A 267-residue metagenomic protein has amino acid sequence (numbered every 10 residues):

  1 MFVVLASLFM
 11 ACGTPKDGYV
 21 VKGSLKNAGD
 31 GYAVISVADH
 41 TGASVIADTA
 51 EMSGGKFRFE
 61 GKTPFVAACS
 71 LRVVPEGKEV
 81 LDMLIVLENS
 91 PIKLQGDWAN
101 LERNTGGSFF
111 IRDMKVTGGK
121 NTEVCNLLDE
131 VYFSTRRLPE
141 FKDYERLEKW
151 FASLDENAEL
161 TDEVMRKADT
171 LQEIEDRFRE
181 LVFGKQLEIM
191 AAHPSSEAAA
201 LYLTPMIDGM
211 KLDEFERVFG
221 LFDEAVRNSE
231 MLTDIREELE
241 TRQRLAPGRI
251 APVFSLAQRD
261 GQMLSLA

Functional and structural regions predicted by a protein language model:
M1-M10: Sec-dependent bacterial lipoprotein signal peptides
F2, S36-H40, A152-D155, K167-D169 (+2 more regions): Short, functional N-terminal and low-complexity linear motifs
M10-A11, S255: Short intrinsically disordered, low-complexity segments
C12-I174: A non-transmembrane, solvent-exposed segment enriched in polar/low-complexity residues
V80, K93-Q95, L101-N104, R179-A246: N-terminal targeting signals for export/organelle localization
T233-A267: N-terminal "domain-start" segment that seeds a small globular fold
